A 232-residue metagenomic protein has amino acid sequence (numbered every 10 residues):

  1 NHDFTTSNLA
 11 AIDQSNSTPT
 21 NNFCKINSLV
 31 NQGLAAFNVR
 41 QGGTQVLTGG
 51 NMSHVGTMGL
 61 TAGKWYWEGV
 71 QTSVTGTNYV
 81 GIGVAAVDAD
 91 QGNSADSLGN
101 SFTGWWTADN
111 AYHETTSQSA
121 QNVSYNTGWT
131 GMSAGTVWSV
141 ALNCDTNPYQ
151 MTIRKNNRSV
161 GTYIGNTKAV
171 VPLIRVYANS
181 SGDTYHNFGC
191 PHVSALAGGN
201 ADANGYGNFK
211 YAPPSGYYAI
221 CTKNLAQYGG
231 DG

Functional and structural regions predicted by a protein language model:
N1-G232: PRY/SPRY (B30.2) beta-sandwich protein-interaction domains and their adjacent Ser/Pro/Gly-rich low-complexity linkers
